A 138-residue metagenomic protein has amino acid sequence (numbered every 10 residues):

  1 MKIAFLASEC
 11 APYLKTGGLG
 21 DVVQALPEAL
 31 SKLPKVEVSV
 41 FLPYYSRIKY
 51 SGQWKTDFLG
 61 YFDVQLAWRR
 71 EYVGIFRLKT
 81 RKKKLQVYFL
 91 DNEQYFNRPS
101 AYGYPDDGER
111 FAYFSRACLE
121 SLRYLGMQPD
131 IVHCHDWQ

Functional and structural regions predicted by a protein language model:
M1-Q138: Catalytic cores of nucleotide-sugar-dependent glycosyltransferases that transfer UDP/GDP/TDP-activated
